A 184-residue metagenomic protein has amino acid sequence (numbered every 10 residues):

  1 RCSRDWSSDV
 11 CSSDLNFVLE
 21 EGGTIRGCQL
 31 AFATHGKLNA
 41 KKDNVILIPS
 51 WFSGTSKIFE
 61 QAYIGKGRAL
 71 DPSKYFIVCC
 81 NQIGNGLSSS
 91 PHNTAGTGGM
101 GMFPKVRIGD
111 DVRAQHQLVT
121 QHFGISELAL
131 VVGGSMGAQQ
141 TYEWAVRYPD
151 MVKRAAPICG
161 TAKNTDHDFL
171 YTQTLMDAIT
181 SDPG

Functional and structural regions predicted by a protein language model:
R1-V10: Single conserved hydrophobic/aromatic residue that forms the stacking wall/gate of nucleotide- or nucleobase-binding
D9-F17: Generic short beta-strand segments
L19-R26: Short, solvent-exposed beta-strand/turn "edge" segments of beta-rich domains on protein surfaces
A33-G96: N-terminal cap/lid subdomain of alpha/beta-hydrolase-fold enzymes
R68-H122, F169, Q173-T180: Cap/lid segment of the alpha/beta-hydrolase catalytic domain
G124-M136, A155: Alpha/beta-hydrolase fold nucleophile elbow
A138-P149, A155: Short glycine-enriched nucleophile-adjacent loop and the immediately C-terminal alpha-helix near the catalytic center
D150-G184: A catalytic-pocket lid/entrance helix-loop region that shapes and gates access to the active site across common
